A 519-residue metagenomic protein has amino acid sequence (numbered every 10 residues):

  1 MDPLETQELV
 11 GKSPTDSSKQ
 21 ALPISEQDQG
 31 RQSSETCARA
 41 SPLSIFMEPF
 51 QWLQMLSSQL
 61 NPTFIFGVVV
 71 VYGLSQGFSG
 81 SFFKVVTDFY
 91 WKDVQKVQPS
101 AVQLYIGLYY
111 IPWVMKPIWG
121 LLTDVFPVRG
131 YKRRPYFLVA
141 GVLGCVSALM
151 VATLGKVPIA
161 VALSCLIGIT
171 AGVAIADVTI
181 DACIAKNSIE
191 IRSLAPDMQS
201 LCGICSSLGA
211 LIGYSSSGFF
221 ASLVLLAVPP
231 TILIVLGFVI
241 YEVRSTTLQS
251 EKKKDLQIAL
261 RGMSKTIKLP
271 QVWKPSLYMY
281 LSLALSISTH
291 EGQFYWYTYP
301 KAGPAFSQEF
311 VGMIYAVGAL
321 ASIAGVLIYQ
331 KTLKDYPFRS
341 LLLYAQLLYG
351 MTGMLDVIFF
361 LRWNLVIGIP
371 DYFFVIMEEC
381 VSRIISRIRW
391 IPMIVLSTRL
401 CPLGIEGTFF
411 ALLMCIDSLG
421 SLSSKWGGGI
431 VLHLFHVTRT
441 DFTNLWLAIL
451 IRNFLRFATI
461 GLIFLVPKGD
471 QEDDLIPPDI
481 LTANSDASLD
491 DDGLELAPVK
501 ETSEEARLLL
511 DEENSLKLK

Functional and structural regions predicted by a protein language model:
M1-F64, V146, A152-L163, A171 (+7 more regions): Intracellular loop-helix junctions on the cytosolic face of multi-pass helical membrane proteins
T63, G67-V68, K96-I111, S193-L201 (+3 more regions): Loop-to-transmembrane helix entry
L74, S147-L149, L154-A176, L365-P392 (+1 more regions): Hydrophobic core of transmembrane alpha-helices in multi-pass small-molecule transporters, especially MFS/SLC-type
P99-S100, I189-C202, Q308-E309, F373 (+2 more regions): Loop-to-transmembrane helix entry/capping segments in MFS-fold secondary transporters and related SLC/MFSD carriers
Y109-P117, S193-A221, Y315-A319, M414-G427: Glycine-rich segments within core transmembrane alpha-helices of 12-TM secondary carriers
P112-G120, V311-Y336, A345-V357, S421-S424: Transmembrane alpha-helices of Major Facilitator/SLC transporters
G130-P135, G218-P229, P337-S340, I430-F457: A membrane-interface helix-boundary motif in multi-pass transporters
L138-V157, L347-G368: C-terminal ends and interior cores of transmembrane alpha-helices in multi-pass membrane transporters/permeases
